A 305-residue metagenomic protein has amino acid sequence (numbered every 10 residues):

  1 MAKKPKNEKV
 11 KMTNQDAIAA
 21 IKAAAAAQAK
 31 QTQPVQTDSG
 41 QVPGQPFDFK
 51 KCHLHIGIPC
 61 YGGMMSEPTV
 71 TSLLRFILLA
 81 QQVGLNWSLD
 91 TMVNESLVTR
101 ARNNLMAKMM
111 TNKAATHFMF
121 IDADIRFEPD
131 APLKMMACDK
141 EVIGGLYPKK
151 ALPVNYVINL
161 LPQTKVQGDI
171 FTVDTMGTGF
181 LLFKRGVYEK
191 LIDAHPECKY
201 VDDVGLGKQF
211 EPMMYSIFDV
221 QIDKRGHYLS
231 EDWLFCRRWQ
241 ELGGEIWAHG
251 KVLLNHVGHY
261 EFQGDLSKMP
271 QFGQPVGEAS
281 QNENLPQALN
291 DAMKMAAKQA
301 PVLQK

Functional and structural regions predicted by a protein language model:
A2-K11, A26-A27, T37, D48-C52 (+1 more regions): C-terminal catalytic/acceptor-binding lobe
A2-S96, K294: N-proximal low-complexity "stem/linker" segments adjacent to membrane-targeting elements
S72-R75, N104, K134: Alpha-helical elements of Rossmann-like donor-binding domains used by nucleotide-donor carbohydrate transfer enzymes
V98-R102, D232: Conserved donor sugar-nucleotide recognition element shared by glycan-biosynthetic enzymes
N104-H117: Active-site nucleotide-sugar/metal-binding loop of Leloir-type enzymes
A115-R126: Short beta-strand-to-loop acidic/aromatic patch adjacent to the donor-nucleotide binding site
H117, E141-V142, I246: Short, Asp-centered acidic motifs that coordinate Mg2+ and/or phosphate in catalytic or ligand-binding sites
E128-D219: Conserved catalytic core of nucleotide-sugar-dependent glycosyltransferases
